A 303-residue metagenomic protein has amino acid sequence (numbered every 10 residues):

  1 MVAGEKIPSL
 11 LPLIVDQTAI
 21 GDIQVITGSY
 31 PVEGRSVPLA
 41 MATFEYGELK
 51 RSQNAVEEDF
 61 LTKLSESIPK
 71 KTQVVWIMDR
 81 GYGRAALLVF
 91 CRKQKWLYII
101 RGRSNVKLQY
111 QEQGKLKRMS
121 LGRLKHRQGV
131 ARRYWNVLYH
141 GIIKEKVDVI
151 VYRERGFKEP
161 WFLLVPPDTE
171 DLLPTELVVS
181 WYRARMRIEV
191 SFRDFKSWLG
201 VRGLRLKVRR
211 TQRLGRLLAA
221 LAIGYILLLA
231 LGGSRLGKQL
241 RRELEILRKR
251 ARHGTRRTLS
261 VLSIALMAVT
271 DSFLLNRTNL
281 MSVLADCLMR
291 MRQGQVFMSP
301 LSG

Functional and structural regions predicted by a protein language model:
M1-Q17: Long amphipathic N-terminal alpha/beta scaffold segment
K6-L11, D22, V32-G303: Single, function-defining residue in the core of a domain
I14-I26: An active-site-proximal beta-strand-loop segment
S29: A glycine-rich, hydrophobic loop/mini-helix early in the fold
